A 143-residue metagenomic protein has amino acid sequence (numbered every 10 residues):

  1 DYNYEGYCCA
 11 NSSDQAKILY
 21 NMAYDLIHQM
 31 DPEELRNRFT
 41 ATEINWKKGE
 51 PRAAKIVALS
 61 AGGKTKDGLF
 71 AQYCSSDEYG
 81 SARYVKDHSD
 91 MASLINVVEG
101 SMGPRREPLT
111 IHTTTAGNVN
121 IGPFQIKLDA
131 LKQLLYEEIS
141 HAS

Functional and structural regions predicted by a protein language model:
D1-S143: Phosphate/NTP-binding elements of NTP-utilizing enzymes
